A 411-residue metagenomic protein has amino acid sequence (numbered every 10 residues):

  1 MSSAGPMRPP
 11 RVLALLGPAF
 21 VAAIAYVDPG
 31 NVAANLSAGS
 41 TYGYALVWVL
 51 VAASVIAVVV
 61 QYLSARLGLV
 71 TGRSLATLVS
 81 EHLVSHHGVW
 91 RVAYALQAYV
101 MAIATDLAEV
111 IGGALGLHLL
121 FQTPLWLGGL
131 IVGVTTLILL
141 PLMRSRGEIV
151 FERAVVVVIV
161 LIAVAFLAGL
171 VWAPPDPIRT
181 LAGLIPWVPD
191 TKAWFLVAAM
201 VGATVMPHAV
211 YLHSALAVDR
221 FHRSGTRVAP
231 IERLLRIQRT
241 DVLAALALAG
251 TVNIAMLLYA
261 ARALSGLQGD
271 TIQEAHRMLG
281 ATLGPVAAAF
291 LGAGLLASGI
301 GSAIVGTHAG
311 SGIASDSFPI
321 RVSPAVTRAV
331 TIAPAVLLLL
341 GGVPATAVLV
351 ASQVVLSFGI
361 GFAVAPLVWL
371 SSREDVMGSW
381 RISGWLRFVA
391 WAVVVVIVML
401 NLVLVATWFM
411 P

Functional and structural regions predicted by a protein language model:
P10, S37-Y62, A76-S80, L127-L130: Extracellular loop-to-transmembrane helix junctions
A34-G39, Y62-G88, L142-I149, L267-G280 (+2 more regions): Flexible loop linkers connecting adjacent transmembrane helices in multi-pass alpha-helical membrane transporters
W48-V60, V205-H208, L235-A263: Selective recognition of specific alpha-helical transmembrane segments in multi-pass small-molecule
I56-A65, H86-E109, L117-M143, G202-A203 (+1 more regions): Helix-loop-helix module between adjacent transmembrane segments
V58-V70, A217-S224, A247-E274: Extracellular/periplasmic helix-exit of transmembrane alpha-helices
H86-V89, W126-L130, A244, V286-A288 (+3 more regions): Loop-to-transmembrane helix boundary motifs in multi-pass membrane proteins
V92-L96, L120-L142, L161-A165, R321-L337 (+1 more regions): Transmembrane alpha-helical segments of multi-pass small-molecule transport proteins
L140, I159-I185, V197-A198, A203-A215 (+2 more regions): Hydrophobic alpha-helical segments and their helix-loop junctions in multi-pass secondary transporters
